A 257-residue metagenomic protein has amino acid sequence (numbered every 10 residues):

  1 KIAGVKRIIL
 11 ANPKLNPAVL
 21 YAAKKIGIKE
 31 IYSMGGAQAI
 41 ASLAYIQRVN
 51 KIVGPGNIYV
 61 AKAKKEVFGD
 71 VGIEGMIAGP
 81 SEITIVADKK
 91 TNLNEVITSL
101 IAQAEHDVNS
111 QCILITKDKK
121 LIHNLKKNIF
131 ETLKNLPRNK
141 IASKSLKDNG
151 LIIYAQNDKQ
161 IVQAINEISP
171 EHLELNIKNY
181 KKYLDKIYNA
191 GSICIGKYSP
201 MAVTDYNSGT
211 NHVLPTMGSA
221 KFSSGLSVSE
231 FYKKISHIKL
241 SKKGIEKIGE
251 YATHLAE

Functional and structural regions predicted by a protein language model:
K1-A41: A glycine-rich phosphate/pyrophosphate-binding beta-strand-loop-alpha-helix module
K6-K14, C112-D118, L125, G196: Short internal beta-strands
P13-L15, G36-A37, N57-I58, K89-T91 (+3 more regions): Short, ordered loop/turn segments at secondary-structure junctions
K24-K25, V67-D70, S99-A104, I129-T132 (+3 more regions): Short, solvent-exposed amphipathic alpha-helical segments in soluble enzyme and RNA/protein-processing domains
I26-Q111: Conserved NAD(P)+-binding/catalytic subdomain of aldehyde/semialdehyde dehydrogenases
I85-D88, L114-K117, Y154-A155, I195-G196 (+1 more regions): Short beta-strand-to-turn element immediately C-terminal to the catalytic PLP-Schiff-base lysine in fold type I
H106, L114-A190: A glycine- and small/hydrophobic-rich beta-loop-beta segment that serves as a flexible "lid/hinge" or phosphate-binding
N166-E257: C-terminal core of ALDH-fold dehydrogenases
